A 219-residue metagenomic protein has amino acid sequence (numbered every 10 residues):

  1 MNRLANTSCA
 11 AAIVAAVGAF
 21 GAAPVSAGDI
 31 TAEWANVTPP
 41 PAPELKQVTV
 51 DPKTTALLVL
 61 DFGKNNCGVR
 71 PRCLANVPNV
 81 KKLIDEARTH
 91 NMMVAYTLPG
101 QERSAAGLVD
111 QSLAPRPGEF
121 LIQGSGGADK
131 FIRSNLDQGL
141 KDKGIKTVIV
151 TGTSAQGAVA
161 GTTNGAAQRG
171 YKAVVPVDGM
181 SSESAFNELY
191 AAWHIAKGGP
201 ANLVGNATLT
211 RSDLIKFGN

Functional and structural regions predicted by a protein language model:
M1-A11: Bacterial N-terminal signal peptides that target proteins for export
A10-A19: Bacterial N-terminal signal peptides
S26-A56, E102-N219: Active-site-adjacent betaalpha module
L58-L60: Short hydrophobic beta-strand that contains or immediately precedes a catalytic carboxylate
G63-G68: Short acidic, Gly/Ser-rich segments with clustered Asp/Glu that frequently serve as metal-coordination loops in enzyme
R70-A87: …and closely analogous acidic/polar surface helices at protein-protein or active-site interfaces in A-domain-like
I84-R103: Von Willebrand factor
